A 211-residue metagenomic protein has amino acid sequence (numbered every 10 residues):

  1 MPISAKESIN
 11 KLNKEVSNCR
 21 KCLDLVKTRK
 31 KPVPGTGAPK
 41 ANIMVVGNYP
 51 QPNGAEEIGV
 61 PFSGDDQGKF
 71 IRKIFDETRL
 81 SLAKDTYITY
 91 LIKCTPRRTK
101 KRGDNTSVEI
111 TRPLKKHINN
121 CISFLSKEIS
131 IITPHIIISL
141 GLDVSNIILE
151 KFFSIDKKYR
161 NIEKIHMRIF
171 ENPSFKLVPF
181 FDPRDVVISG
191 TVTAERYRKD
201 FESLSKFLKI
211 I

Functional and structural regions predicted by a protein language model:
P2-N161, M167-I211: A polyanion-binding, active-site-adjacent surface
